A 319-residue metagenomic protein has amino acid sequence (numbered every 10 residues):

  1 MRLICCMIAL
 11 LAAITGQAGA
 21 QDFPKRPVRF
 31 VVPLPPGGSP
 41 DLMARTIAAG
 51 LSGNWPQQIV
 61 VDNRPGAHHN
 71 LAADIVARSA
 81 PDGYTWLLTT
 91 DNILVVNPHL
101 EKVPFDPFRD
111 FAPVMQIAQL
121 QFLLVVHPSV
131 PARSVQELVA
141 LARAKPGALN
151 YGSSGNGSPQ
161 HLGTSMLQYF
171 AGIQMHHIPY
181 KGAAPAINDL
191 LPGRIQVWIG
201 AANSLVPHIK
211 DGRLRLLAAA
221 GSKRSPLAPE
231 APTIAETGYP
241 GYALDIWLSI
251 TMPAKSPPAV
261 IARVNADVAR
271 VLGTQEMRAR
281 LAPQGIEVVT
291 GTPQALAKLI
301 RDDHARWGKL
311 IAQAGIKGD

Functional and structural regions predicted by a protein language model:
I4-T15: Bacterial N-terminal signal peptides
A20-R109, A148, G172-I199, H208 (+3 more regions): N-terminal (or domain-start) structured segment
K25-P27, Y169-F170, K210, E236 (+1 more regions): An extracytoplasmic/periplasmic, membrane-proximal ligand-sensing/linker region
R78-Y84, D91, P98-P185, I234 (+1 more regions): Hinge/capping helix and adjacent helix->loop/strand transition within the periplasmic-binding protein
N92-K102, H161, S165-F170, V197-E230: A ligand-binding cleft/hinge motif common to bilobed small-molecule-binding domains
Q119, L205-L272, D302-A305: C-terminal lobe and pocket-closing loops of periplasmic/extracytoplasmic Venus-flytrap solute-binding proteins
